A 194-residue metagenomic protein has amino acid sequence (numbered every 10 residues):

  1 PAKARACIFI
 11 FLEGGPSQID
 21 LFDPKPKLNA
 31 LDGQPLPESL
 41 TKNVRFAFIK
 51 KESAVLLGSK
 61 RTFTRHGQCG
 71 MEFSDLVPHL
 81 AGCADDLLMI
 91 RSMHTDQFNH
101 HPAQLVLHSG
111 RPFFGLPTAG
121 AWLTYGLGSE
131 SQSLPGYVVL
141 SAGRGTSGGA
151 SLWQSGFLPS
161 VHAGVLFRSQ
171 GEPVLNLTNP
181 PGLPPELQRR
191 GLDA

Functional and structural regions predicted by a protein language model:
P1-A194: Ligand-binding pockets and gating/stacking loops
